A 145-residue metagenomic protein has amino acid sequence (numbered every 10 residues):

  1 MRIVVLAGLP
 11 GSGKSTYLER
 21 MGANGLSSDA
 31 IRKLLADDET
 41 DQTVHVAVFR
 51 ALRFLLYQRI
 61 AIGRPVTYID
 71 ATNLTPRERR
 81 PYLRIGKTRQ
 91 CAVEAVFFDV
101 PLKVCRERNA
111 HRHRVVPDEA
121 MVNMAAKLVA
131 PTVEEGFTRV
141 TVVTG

Functional and structural regions predicted by a protein language model:
M1, R64-P65, Q90: Short, high-confidence coil segments that cap the C-terminus of an alpha-helix and link into the following beta-strand
M1-A7, S12-S15, R20, N24 (+1 more regions): Conserved GTP-binding G-domain of TRAFAC-class P-loop NTPases and closely related GTPase folds
A7-G8, I69-T72: Short His-Asn-centered micro-motif
S12-T67, R77, V104-R106: Conserved substrate/cofactor phosphate-moiety recognition/catalytic segment in nucleotide-dependent phosphotransferases
G25-S28, Q90-A92, P117: Short hydrophobic/aromatic-enriched beta-strand-loop microsegments
L34, L74-R114, N123-T132: ATP-dependent NMP and nucleoside kinases share a basic, alpha-helical "lid"
Q42-V46, T72, R114, D118: Flexible, glycine- and charge-enriched loops at secondary-structure boundaries
V66-D70, A95: Short catalytic-loop micro-motif centered on adjacent basic/acidic residues
